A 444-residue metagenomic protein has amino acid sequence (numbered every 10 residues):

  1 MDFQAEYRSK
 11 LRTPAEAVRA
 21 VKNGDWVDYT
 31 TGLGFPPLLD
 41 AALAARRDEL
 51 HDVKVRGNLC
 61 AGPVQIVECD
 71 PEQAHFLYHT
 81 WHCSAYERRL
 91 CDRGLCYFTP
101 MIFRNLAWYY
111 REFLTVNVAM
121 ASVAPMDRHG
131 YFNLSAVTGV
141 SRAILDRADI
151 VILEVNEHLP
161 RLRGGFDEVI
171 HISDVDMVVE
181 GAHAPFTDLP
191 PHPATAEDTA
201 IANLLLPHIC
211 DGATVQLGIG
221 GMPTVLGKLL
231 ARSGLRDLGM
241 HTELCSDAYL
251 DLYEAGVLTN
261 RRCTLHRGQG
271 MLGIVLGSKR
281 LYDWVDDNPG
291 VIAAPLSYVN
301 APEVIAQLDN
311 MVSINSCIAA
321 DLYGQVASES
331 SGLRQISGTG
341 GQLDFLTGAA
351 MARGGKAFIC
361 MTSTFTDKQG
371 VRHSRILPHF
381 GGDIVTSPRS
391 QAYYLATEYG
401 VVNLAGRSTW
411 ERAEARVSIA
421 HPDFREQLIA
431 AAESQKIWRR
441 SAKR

Functional and structural regions predicted by a protein language model:
M1-R444: Conserved alpha/beta enzyme-core scaffold
